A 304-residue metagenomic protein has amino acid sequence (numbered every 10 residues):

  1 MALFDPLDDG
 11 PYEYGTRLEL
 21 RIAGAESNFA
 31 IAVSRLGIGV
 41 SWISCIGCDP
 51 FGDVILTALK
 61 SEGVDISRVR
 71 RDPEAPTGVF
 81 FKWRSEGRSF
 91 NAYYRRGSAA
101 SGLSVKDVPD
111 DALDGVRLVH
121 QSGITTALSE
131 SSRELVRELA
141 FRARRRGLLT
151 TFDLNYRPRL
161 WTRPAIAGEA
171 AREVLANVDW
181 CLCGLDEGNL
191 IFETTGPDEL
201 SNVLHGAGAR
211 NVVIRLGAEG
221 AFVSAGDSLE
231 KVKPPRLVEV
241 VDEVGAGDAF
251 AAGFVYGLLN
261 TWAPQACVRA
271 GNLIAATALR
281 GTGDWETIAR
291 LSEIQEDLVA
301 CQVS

Functional and structural regions predicted by a protein language model:
M1-V64: Glycine-rich phosphate/adenosyl-contacting loop at the front of the ribokinase-like
L7-R17, Q121, S228-V238: Glycine/charged-rich beta-loop-alpha catalytic/anionic-binding loops adjacent to active sites
I31, V79-W83, G220-V223: Short beta-strand scaffold segments in enzyme catalytic cores
V33, G184, G247: Short, conserved phosphate/pyrophosphate- and ester-handling motifs at nucleotide-, phospho-/glycolipid
G39-G123, Q295-S304: Conserved N-terminal subdomain of the carbohydrate kinase-like
L118, I124-V203, E219-A221: Conserved beta-alpha-beta core of the PfkB/ribokinase-like small-molecule kinase fold
F141-R142, E193-S304: Conserved phosphate-binding/catalytic region of the ribokinase-like
